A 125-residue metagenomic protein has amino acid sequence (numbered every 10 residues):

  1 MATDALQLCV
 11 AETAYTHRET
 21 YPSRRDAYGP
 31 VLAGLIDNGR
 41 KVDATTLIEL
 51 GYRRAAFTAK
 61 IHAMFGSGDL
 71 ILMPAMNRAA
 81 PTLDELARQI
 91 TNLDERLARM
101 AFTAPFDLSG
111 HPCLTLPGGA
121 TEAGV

Functional and structural regions predicted by a protein language model:
M1-L6, G29-V42: Flexible, acidic loop-helix segments that line cofactor/substrate-binding pockets
A2-T16: Charged, often glycine-rich, active-site loop that binds/positions anionic groups
T16-H17, L35: A general alpha-helix detector
Y21: Non-catalytic, usually N-terminal nucleic-acid engagement modules in DNA/RNA processing proteins
R25: A glycine- and small/hydrophobic-rich beta-loop-beta segment that serves as a flexible "lid/hinge" or phosphate-binding
V31, V42-V125: Glycine-rich, small-residue loops and helix-cap segments that act as flexible hinges at active-site edges
